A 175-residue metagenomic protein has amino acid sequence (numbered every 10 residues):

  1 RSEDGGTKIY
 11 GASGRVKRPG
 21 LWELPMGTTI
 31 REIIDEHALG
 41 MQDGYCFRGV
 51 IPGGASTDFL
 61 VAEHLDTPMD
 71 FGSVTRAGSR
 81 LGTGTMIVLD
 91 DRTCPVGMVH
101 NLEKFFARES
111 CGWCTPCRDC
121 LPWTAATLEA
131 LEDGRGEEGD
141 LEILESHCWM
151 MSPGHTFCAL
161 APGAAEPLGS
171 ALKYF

Functional and structural regions predicted by a protein language model:
R1-F175: Redox cofactor-anchoring modules in respiratory/redox and cofactor-processing assemblies
